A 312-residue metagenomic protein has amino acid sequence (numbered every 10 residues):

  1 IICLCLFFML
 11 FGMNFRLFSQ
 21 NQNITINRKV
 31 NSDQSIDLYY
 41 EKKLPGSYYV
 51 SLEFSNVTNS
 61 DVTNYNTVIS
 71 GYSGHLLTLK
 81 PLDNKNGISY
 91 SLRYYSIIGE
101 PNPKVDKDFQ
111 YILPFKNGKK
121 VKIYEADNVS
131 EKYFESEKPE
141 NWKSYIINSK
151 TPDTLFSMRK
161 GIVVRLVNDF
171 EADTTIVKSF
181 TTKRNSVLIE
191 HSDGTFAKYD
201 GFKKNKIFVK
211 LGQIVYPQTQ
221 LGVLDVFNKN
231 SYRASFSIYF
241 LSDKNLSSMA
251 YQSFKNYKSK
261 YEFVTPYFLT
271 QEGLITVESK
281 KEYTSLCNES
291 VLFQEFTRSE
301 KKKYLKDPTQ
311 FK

Functional and structural regions predicted by a protein language model:
I1-I24, Y40: Bacterial Sec-dependent N-terminal signal peptides
N31-Q34, K43-D61: Short acidic, flexible loop segments centered on an aromatic residue
V68-K183, V277-K312: Surface-exposed, glycine-biased beta-strand/turn segments
Y111, F208-Q213, R233-K312: Acidic, glycine-rich catalytic/binding loops that coordinate metals and/or anionic ligands
Y145-I146, S186-S192: Short, acidic/hydrophobic/Gly-rich beta-strand patch recurrent on exposed beta strands that often constitutes part
G161-V164, G212-L224: A structural signal for short beta-strand/turn segments enriched in small hydrophobics and glycine
A172-V177, L224-S237: Active-site loop architecture of trypsin-fold serine endopeptidases
T195-Q218: Short histidine-centered loop motifs in beta-beta connectors
